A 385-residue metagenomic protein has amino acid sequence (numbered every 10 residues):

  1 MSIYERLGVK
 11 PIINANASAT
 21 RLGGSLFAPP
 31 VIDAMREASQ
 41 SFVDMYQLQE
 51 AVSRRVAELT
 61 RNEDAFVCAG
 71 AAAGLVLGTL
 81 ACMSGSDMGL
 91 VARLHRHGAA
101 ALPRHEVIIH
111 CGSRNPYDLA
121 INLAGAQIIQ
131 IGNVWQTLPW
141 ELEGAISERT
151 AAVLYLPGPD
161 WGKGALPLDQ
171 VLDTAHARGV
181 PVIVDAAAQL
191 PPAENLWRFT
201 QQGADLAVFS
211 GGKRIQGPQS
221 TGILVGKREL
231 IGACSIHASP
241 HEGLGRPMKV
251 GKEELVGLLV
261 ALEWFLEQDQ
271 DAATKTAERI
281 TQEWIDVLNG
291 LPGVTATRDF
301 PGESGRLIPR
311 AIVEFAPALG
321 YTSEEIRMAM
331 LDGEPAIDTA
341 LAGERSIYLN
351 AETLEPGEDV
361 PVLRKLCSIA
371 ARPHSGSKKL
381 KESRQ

Functional and structural regions predicted by a protein language model:
M1-F27, E50-C68, A72-L266, E278 (+5 more regions): Conserved PLP-enzyme active-site core in the AAT-like
I3, V287-R364, S368: Conserved C-terminal alpha-helix-loop-beta "cap" of PLP-dependent enzymes that closes/shapes the active-site mouth
P11-R21, P30-S39, I308-V313: Generic N-terminal amphipathic, Lys/Arg-enriched alpha-helix
R36-L48, I223-L224: An acidic intrinsically disordered interaction segment
Q40, A207, A316: Glycine-rich tight-turn/loop motif centered on a GG-T
M45-E50, D64-A65, G245-K249, Q268-A277 (+3 more regions): Flexible, glycine/charged-enriched surface loops at secondary-structure junctions
W264-Q270, I347, E352: Glycine-rich phosphate/diphosphate-binding loops and the adjacent beta-loop-alpha structural elements that coordinate
